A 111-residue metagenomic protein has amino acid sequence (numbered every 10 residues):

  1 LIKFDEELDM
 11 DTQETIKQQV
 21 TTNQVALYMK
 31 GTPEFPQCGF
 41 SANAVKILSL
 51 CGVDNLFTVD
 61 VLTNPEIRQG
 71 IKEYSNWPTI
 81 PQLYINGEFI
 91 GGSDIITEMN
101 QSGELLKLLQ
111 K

Functional and structural regions predicted by a protein language model:
L1-D9: Short, Lys/Arg-enriched N-terminal segments with co-localized hydrophobic residues within the first ~10-30 amino acids
T12-E14: Eukaryotic intrinsically disordered and solvent-exposed regulatory patches
K17-Q18, T97: Short secondary-structure boundary/capping segments
Q18-N55: Local sequence-structure signature of Cys/Sec-based thiol-disulfide redox active-site neighborhoods
A26-M29, P81-N86: Cytosolic beta-strand hydrophobic patch enriched in CBS
V53-R68: Thiol-based oxidoreductase modules, predominantly thioredoxin-like and allied folds used for disulfide exchange
E73-T79: Thiol/disulfide oxidoreductase modules built on the thioredoxin-like
I85-K111: Non-catalytic, surface beta->alpha helical segment in thiol-disulfide oxidoreductase systems
